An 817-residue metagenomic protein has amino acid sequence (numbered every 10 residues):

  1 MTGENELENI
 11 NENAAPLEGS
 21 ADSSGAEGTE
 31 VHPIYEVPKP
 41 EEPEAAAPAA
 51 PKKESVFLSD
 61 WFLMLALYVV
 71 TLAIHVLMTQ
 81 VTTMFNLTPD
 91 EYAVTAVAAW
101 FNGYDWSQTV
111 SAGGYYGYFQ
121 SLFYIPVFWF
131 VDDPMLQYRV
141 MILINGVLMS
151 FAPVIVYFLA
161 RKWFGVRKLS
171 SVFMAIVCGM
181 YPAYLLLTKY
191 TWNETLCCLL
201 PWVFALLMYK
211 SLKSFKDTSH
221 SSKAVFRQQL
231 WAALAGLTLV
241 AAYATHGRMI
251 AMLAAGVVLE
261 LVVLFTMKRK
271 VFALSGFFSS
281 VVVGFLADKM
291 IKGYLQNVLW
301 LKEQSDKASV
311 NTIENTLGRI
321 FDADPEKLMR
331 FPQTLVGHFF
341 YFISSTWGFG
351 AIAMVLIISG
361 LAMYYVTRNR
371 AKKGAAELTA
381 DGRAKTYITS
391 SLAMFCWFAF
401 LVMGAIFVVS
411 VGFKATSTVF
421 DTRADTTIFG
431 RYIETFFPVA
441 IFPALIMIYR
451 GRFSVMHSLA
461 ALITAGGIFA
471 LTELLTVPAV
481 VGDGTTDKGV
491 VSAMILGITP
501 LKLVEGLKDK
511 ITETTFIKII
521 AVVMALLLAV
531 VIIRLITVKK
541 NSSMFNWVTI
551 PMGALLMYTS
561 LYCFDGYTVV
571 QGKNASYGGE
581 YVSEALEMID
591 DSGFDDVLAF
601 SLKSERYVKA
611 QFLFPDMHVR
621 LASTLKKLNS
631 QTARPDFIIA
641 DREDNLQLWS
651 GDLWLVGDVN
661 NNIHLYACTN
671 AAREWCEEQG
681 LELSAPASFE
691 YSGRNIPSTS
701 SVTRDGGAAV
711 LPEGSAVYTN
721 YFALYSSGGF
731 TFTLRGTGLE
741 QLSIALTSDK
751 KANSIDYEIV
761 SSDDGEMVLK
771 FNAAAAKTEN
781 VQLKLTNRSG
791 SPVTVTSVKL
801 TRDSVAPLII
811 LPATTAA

Functional and structural regions predicted by a protein language model:
F57-T88, M180, S279-L295, L401-S410 (+2 more regions): Transmembrane signal-anchor helices characteristic of membrane glycosylation enzymes that use polyprenol
T79-P89, N102-I125, R139-I142, G146-V147: Membrane-proximal lumenal/periplasmic loop motifs of glycosylation machinery
P89, G113, L186-C197, R248: Short acidic/glycine- and proline-prone juxtamembrane loop motifs at membrane-interface regions of multi-pass membrane
L143-G165, V203: Transmembrane-helix motifs of polytopic, lipid-linked glycan transferases
V156-M180, C198-L199, F226: Transmembrane-helix signature of polytopic, membrane-embedded enzymes that assemble or transfer cell-envelope glycans
A175, V225-H246, V257-E260, S279-F285: Membrane-interface alpha helices of multi-pass inner-membrane proteins
L212-S214, T218, A251-V282, M354-L378 (+2 more regions): Perimembrane helix-loop-helix junctions
F265, F272-N369, C396-F413, G467-D483: Membrane-lumen/periplasm interface segments of specific transmembrane helices in polyprenyl phosphate-linked
